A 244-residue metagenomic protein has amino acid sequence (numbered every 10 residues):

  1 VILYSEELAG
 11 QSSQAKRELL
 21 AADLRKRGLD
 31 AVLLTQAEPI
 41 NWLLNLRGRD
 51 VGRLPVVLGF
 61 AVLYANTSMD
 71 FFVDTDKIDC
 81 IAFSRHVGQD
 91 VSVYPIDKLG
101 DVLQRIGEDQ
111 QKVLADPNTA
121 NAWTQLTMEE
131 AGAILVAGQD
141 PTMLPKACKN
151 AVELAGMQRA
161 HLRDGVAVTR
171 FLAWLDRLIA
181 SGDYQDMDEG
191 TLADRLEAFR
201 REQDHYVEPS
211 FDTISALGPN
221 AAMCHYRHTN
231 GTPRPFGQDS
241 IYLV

Functional and structural regions predicted by a protein language model:
V1-V244: Active-site neighborhoods and metal-handling regions in enzymes and metal-associated proteins
